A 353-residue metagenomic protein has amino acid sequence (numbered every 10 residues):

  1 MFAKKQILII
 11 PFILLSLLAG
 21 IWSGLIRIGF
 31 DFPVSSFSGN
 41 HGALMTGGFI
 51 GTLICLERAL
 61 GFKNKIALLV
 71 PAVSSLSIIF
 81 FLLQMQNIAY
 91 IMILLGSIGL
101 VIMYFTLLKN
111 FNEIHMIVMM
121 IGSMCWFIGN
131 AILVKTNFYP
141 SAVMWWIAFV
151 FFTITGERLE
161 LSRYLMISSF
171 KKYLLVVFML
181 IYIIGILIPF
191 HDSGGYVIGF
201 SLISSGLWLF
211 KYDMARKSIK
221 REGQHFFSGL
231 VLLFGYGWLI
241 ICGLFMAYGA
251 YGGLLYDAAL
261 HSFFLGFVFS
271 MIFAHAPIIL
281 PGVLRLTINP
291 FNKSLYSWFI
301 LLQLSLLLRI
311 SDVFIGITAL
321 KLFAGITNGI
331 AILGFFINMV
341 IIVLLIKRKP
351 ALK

Functional and structural regions predicted by a protein language model:
M1-L8, W22-G39, G48-P71, L82-N87 (+9 more regions): Juxtamembrane membrane-water interface segments of multi-pass membrane proteins, especially cytoplasmic-side
L14-S16, A72-I79, M119-A131, Y173-G185 (+2 more regions): Small-residue-rich segments of transmembrane alpha-helices in multi-pass membrane proteins, especially helix faces
V34-G47, L82-S97, N137-F151, G194-S204 (+2 more regions): Structural signature of hydrophobic alpha-helical transmembrane segments
H41, F234, S262, S305 (+1 more regions): Divalent metal-coordination and catalytic microenvironments
L95-V101, F149-T153, F178-Y182, F269-S270 (+2 more regions): Hydrophobic alpha-helical membrane segments
G96-T106, M119-I132, I147-E160, M179-I181: Membrane-embedded alpha-helical core segments of multi-pass
L202-L209, Y236: Specific transmembrane alpha-helix
K321-A331: C-terminal/domain-terminus segments
